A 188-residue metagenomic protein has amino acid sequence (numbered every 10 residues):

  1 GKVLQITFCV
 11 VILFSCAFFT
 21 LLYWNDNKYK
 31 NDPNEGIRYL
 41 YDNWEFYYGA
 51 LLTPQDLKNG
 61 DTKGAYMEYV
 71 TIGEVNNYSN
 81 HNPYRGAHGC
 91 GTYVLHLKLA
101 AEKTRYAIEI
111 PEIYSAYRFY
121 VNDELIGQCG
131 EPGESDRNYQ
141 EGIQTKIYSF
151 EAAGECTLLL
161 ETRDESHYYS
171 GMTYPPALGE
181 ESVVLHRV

Functional and structural regions predicted by a protein language model:
G1-T7, S15-E102: Extended carbohydrate-recognition surfaces in non-catalytic/accessory domains of CAZymes and lectin-like proteins
Y39, C90-H96, K103-A107, I143-I147 (+1 more regions): Intrinsic-disorder/low-complexity, polar/charged segments enriched in Ser/Thr/Lys/Arg/Asp/Glu/Gln
N43-F46, A50, Y117-F119, P176-L178: Short polybasic amphipathic segments
T62-G73, N80, E124-Q144: Solvent-exposed beta-strand/loop surfaces of large extracellular or lumenal domains
G89-T92, A101-R105, E112, Q128 (+1 more regions): Soluble extramembrane domains flanking the early transmembrane region of eukaryotic membrane proteins
L97-L99, T104-N122, L158-T162: Aromatic-lined ligand-binding clefts that engage carbohydrates, nucleic acids, or primary amines
E141-V188: An acidic-aromatic loop/edge-strand motif
